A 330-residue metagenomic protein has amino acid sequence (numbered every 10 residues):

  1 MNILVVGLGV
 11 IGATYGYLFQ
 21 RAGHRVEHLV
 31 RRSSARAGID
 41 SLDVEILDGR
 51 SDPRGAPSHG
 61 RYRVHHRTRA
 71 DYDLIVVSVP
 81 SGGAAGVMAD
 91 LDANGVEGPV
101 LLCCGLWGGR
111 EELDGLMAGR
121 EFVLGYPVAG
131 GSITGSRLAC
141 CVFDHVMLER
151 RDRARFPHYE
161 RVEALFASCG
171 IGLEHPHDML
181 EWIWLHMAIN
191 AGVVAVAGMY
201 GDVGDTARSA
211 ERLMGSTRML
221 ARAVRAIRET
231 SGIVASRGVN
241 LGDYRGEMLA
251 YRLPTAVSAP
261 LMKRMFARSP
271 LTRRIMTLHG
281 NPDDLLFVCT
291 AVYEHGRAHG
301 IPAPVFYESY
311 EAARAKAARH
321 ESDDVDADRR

Functional and structural regions predicted by a protein language model:
M1, H24, G98-P99, R120-E121 (+1 more regions): A structural micro-motif
M1-R54: NAD(P)+-binding Rossmann beta1-loop-alpha1 motif at the extreme N-terminus of oxidoreductases
F19, L116-M117, F166: Hydrophobic alpha-helical packing residues
E27, R63, V123, E174-P176 (+1 more regions): General small-molecule cofactor/ligand-binding pocket signal
G55-A139: Rossmann-like NAD(P)(H) cofactor-binding subdomain of soluble oxidoreductases
R120-G125, G172-P176, P302-P304: A short alpha-helix-loop-beta-strand transition element characteristic of N-terminal alpha/beta dinucleotide-binding
C140-L241: Internal alpha-helical scaffold of NAD(P)-dependent oxidoreductase catalytic cores
V224-R330: NAD(P)-dependent Rossmann-like dehydrogenase/reductase catalytic/cofactor-binding core
